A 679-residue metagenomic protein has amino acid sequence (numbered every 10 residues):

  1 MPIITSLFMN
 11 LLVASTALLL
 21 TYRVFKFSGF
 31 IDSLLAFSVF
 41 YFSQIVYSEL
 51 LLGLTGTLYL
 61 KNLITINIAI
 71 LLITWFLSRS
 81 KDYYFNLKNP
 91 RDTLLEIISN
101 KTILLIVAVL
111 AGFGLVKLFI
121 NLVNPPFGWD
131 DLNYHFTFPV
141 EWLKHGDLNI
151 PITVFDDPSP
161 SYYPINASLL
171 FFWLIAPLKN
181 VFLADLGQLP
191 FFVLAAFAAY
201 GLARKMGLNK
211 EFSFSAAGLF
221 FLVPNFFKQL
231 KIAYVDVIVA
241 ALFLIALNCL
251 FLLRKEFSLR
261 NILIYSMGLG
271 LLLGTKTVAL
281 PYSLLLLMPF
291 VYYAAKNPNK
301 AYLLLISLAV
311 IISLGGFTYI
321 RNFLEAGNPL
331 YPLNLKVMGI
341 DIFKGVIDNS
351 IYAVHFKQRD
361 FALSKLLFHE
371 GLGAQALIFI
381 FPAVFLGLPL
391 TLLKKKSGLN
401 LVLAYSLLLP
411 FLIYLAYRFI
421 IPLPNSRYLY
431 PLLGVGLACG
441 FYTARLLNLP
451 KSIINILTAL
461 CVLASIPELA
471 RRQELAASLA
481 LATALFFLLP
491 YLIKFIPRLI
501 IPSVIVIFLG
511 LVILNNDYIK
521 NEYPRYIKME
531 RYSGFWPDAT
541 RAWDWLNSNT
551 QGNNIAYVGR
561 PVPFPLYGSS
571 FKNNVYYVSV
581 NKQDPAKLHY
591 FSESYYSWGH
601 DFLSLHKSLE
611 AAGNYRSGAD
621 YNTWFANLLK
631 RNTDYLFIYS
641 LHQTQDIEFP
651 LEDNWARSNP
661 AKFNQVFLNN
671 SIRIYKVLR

Functional and structural regions predicted by a protein language model:
M1-I97, R445, P450-L485, F625: Membrane-embedded, hydrophobic transmembrane alpha-helices
R23, A199-Y200, V291-A294, K365-F411 (+4 more regions): Hydrophobic, aromatic-rich transmembrane alpha-helices and their immediate juxtamembrane boundary segments
V39, A108-G112, F214-F220, I264-L269 (+4 more regions): Transmembrane alpha-helix segments characteristic of polytopic inner-membrane glycan-assembly/cell-envelope
N89-I103, R204-F212, E256-N261, A294-L305 (+3 more regions): Membrane-interface helix-loop-helix junctions at transmembrane boundaries of multi-pass membrane enzymes, predominantly
V123-P126, D130, H135, D156 (+3 more regions): Membrane-proximal, lumen/periplasm-facing interface regions of secretory-pathway glyco- and lipid-modifying enzymes
Y282-I312, F486-F487: Perimembrane helix-loop-helix junctions
W536-L588, Y635-T644, Y675: Short periplasmic/luminal acceptor-recognition loop of GT-C membrane glycosyltransferases, typified by
S570-I638: Luminal/periplasmic acceptor-recognition loop/helix of membrane-associated glycosyltransferases
